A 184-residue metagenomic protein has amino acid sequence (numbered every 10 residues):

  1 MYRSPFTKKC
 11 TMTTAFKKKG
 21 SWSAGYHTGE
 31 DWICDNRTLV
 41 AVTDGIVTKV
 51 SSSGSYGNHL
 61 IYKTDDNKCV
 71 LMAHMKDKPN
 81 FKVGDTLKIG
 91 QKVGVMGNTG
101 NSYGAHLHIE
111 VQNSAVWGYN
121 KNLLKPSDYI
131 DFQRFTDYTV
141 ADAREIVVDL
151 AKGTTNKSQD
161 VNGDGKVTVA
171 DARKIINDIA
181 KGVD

Functional and structural regions predicted by a protein language model:
M1-H59, I89, S102: Surface-exposed, glycine-biased beta-strand/turn segments
M1-T7, I33, K82-Q91, E110-D137: Acidic, glycine-rich catalytic/binding loops that coordinate metals and/or anionic ligands
G25-T28, V42-V83, G104-N113: Zn2+-dependent peptidoglycan hydrolase active-site motif and core
E30-W32, I109, V161: Glycine-rich beta-solenoid repeat tracts in large extracellular/virion proteins
T38-A41, N80, T86, K166: Residue-level "contact hotspot" at macromolecular interaction interfaces
S52-G54, G100, S114-W117, A151 (+1 more regions): Acidic glycine-/aspartate-rich tracts in secreted/extracellular proteins
L60-Y62, K88-G100, I109: Short hydrophobic beta/alpha edge segments that flank linear recognition/processing sites
F135-D184: Cellulosome-associated attachment modules in secreted, modular CAZymes
